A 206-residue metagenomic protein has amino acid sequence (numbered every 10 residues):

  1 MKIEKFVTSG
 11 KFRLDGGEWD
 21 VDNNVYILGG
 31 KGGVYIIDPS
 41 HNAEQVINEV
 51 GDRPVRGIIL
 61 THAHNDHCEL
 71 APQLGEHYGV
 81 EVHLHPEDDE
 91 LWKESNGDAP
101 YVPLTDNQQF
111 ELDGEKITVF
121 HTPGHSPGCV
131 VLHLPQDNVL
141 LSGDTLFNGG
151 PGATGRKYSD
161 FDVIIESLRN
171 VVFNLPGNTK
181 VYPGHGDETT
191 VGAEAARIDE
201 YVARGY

Functional and structural regions predicted by a protein language model:
K2-R53, V131-G143: Conserved beta-strand hairpin/beta-sheet module of binuclear metal-dependent hydrolase folds, prominently
K5-I27, K93-A99, G149-G150, I198-Y206: Active-site-proximal loop/helix segment associated with metal-binding centers of metalloenzymes
K11-G17, V34-I37, I58-T61, T118-H121 (+1 more regions): Short, flexible loop segments at the rims of nucleotide/cofactor-binding pockets, characterized by
V21, V34, H41-K116, A196-E200 (+1 more regions): Active-site HxH/HxHxD metal-binding segment of metal-dependent hydrolases
I36-D38, R56-A63, V82-P86, H121-G124 (+2 more regions): Active-site neighborhood of phospho(di)ester-bond hydrolases with catalytic His/Asp-centered motifs
H41, N65, D88, G124 (+3 more regions): Short, glycine/acidic-enriched loop or turn micro-motifs at the edges of active sites
N107-Q109, E115-V131: Pocket-forming structural segment of enzyme catalytic cores
P127-Y206: Metallo-beta-lactamase
